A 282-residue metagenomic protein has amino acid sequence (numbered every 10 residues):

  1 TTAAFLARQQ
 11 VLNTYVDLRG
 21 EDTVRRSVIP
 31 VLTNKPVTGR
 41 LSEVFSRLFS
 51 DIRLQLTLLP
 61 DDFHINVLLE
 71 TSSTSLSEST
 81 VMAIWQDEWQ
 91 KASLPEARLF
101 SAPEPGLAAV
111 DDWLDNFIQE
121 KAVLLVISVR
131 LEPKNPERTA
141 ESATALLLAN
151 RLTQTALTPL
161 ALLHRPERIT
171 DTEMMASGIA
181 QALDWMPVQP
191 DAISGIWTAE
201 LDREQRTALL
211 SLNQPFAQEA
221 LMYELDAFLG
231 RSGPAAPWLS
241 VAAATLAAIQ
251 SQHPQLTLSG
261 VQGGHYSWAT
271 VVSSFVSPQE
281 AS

Functional and structural regions predicted by a protein language model:
T1-E120, S128-A140, T144-S282: Conserved "HGTGT" condensation-loop signature of ketosynthase/thiolase-family condensing enzymes that catalyze
L124: Extended, Lys/Arg-enriched charged tracts that mediate electrostatic binding to polyanionic substrates
